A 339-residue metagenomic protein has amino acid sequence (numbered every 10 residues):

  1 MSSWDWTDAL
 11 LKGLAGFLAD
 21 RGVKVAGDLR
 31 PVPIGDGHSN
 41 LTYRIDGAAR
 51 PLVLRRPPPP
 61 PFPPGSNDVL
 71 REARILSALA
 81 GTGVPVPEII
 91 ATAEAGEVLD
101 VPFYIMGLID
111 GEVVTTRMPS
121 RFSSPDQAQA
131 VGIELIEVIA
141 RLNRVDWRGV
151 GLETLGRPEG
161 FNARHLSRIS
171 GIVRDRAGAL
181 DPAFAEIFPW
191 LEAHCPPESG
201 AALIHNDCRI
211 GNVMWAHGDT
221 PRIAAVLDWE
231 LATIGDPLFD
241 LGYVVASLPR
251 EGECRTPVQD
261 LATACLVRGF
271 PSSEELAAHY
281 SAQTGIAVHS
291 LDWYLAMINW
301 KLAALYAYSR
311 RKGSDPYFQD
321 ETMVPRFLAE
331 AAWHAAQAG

Functional and structural regions predicted by a protein language model:
M1-V25: Juxta-kinase regulatory segment immediately upstream of eukaryotic protein kinase catalytic domains
S2-W4, D175, D260-P271, E275-V288 (+1 more regions): ATP/Mg2+ or Mg2+-diphosphate-binding catalytic cores that bind nucleotide phosphates or diphosphates via glycine-rich
G13, R71, E134, V138 (+4 more regions): Charged catalytic carboxylate motif
A26-V32: Conserved N-terminal boundary motif of the eukaryotic protein kinase catalytic domain
V32-I187, H194-L203, H217-P221: ATP-binding pocket architecture of kinase catalytic cores
R55-R56, L203-R209, V226-L227, L295 (+1 more regions): Short beta-strand segments
G156-R157, I286-I298: All-alpha amphipathic helical-bundle segments outside canonical DNA-binding/catalytic cores that form hydrophobic
A202-L203, R209, A216-E275, S281 (+2 more regions): Active-site Asp-x-Gly
